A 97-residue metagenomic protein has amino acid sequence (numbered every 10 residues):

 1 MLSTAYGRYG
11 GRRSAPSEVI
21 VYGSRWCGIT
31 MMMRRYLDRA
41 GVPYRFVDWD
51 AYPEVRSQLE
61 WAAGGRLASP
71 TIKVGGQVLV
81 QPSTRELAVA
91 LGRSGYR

Functional and structural regions predicted by a protein language model:
M1-T4, R85: N-terminal targeting signals for export/organelle localization
Y6-P43: Local sequence-structure signature of Cys/Sec-based thiol-disulfide redox active-site neighborhoods
A15, R56-E60: Short secondary-structure transition/capping segments
G28, E54, E86: Short alpha-helical
V42-R56, R66: Thiol-based oxidoreductase modules, predominantly thioredoxin-like and allied folds used for disulfide exchange
L59-A63, L91: Short amphipathic alpha-helix with an adjacent loop that forms part of the alpha/beta core around
A63-I72: Structural micro-motif
V74-R97: Non-catalytic, surface beta->alpha helical segment in thiol-disulfide oxidoreductase systems
